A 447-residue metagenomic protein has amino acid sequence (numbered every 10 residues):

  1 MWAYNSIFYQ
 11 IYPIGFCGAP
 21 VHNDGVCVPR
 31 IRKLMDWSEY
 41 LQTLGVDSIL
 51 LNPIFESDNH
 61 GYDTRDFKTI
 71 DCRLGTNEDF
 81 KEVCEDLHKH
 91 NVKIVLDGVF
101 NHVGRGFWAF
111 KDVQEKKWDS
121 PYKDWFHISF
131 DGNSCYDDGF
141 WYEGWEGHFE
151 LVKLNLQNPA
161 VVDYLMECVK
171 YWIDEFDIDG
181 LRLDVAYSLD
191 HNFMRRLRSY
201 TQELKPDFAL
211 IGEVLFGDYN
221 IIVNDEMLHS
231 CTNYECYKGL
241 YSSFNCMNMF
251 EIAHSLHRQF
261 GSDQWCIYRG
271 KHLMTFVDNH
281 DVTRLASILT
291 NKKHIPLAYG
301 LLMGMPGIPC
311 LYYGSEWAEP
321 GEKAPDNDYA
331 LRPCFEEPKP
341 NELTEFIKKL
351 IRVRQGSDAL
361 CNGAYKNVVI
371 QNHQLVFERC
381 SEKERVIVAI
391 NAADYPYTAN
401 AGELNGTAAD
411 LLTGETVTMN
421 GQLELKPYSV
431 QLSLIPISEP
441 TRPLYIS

Functional and structural regions predicted by a protein language model:
M1-F8, Y12-D47, I54-E175, L197-E203 (+1 more regions): Substrate-binding/active-site clefts of carbohydrate-active enzymes
M1-L50, E56, K81, D86-L87 (+4 more regions): Carbohydrate-interacting/catalytic domains
I7-Q10, I49-L51, I94-L96, L181 (+3 more regions): Hydrophobic faces of well-ordered beta-strands that scaffold small-molecule active sites in alpha/beta enzyme cores
Y12-P13, I49-D58, G98-F107, D184-D190 (+3 more regions): Short, solvent-exposed turn/loop segments enriched in Gly/Ser/Thr/Pro and often Arg
Y62-I70, G147-F149, H229-G239, P325-E336 (+1 more regions): Short glycine/proline- and charge-enriched loop/turn segments that cap or connect secondary-structure elements
V95, G180-A186, L285: Short catalytic-loop micro-motif centered on adjacent basic/acidic residues
K111-P121, R198-A324, Q371-N372, E378-K383 (+2 more regions): Conserved alpha/beta catalytic core and glycan-binding cleft of carbohydrate-active enzymes
I435-E439, P443-S447: Single conserved hydrophobic/aromatic residue that forms the stacking wall/gate of nucleotide- or nucleobase-binding
